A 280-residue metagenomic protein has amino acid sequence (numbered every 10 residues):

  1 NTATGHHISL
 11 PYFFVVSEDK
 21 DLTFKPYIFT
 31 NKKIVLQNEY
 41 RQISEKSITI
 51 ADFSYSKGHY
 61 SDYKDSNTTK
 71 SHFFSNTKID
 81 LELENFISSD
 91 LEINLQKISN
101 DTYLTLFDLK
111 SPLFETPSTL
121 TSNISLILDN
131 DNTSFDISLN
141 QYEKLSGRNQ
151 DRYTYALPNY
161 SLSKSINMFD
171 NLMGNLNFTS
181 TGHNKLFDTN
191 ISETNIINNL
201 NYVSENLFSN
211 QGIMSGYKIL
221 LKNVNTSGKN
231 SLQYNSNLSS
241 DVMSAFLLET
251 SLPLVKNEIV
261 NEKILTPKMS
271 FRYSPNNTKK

Functional and structural regions predicted by a protein language model:
N1-K280: Outer-membrane beta-barrel proteins and related beta-barrel translocases across Gram-negative bacteria
